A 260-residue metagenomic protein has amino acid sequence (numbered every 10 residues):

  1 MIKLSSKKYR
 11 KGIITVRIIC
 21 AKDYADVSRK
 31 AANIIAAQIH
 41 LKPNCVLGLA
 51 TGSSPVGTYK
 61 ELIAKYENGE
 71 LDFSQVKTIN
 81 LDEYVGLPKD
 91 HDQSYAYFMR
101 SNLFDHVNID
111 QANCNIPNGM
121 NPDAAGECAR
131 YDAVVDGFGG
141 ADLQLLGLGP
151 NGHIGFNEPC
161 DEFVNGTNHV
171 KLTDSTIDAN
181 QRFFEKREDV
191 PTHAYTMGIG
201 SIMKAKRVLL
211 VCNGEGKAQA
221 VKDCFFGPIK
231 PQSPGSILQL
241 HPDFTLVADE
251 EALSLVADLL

Functional and structural regions predicted by a protein language model:
I2-T15: Short, Lys/Arg-enriched N-terminal segments with co-localized hydrophobic residues within the first ~10-30 amino acids
L4, H40, N44, E61 (+2 more regions): A residue-level detector for conformationally permissive "hinge/kink" positions
I14-R130, V134-G137: N-terminal active-site beta-alpha-beta segment that forms phosphate/nucleotide-binding and substrate-recognition loops
I19, L87-Q93, Y97-L260: Conserved phosphate- and dinucleotide-binding cores of soluble alpha/beta proteins, encompassing both enzyme active
